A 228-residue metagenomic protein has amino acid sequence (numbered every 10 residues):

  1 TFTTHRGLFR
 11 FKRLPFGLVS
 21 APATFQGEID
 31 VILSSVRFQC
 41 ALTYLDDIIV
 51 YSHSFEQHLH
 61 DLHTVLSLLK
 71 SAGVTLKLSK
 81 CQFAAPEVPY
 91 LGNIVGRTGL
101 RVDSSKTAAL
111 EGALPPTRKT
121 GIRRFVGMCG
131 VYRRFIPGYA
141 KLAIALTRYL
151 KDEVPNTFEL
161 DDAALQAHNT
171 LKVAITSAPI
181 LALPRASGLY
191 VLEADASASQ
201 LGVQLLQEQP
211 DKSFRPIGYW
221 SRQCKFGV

Functional and structural regions predicted by a protein language model:
T1-V228: Retroelement reverse transcriptase polymerase core
